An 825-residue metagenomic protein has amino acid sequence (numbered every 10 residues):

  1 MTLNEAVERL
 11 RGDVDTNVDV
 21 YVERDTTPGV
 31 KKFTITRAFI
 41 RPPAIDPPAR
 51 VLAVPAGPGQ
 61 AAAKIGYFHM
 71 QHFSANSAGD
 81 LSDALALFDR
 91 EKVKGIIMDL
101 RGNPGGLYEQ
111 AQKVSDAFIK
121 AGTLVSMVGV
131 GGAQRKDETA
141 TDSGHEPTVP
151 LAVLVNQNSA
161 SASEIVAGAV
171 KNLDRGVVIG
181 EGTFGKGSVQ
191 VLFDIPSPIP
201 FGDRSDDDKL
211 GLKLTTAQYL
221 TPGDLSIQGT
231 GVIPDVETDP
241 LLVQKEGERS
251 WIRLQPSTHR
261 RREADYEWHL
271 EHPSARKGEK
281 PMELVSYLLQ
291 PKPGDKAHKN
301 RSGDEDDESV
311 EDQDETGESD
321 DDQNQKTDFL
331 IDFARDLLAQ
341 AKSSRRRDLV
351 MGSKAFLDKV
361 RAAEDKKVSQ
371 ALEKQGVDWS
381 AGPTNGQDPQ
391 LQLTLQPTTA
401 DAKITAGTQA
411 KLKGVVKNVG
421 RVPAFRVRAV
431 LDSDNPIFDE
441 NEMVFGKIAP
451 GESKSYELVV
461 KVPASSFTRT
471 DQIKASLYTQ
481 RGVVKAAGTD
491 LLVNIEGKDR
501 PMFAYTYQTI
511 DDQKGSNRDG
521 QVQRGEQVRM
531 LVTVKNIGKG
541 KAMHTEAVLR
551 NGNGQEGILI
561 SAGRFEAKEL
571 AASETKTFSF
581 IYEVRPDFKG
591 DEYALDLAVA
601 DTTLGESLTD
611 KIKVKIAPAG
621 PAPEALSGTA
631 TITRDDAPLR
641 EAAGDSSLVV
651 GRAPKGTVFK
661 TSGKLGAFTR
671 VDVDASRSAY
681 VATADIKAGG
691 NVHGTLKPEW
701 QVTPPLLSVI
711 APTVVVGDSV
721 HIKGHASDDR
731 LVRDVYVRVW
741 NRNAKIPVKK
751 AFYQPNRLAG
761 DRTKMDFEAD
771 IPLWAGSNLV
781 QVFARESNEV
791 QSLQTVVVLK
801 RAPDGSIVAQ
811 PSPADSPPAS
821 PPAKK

Functional and structural regions predicted by a protein language model:
V14, P28-F33, R41-G386: C-terminal "post-core" interaction segments
V14, S466-T468, P586-G590, D770-S777: Surface-exposed, short loops/turns at beta-strand junctions within beta-sandwich domains
A381-A402, F503-Q521, A688-V715, R801-K825: Short, compositionally biased P/S/T/A/G/V-rich stretches that sit at domain boundaries
P436-S466, G557-D587: Intrinsically disordered, low-complexity Pro/Gly/Ser/Thr-rich segments with frequent PxxP/GP/PP motifs and embedded
G446-V462, K568-A571, T575, T703-V720 (+3 more regions): Long, low-complexity serine/threonine/glycine- and acidic-rich segments characteristic of extracellular
V462-P501, E583-G620: Terminal connector regions
K615-E624, D672-V702: Boundary regions of SH3-family modules and the immediately adjacent low-complexity/disordered segments in eukaryotic
G651-A682: SH3/SH3-like beta-barrel superfamily modules
